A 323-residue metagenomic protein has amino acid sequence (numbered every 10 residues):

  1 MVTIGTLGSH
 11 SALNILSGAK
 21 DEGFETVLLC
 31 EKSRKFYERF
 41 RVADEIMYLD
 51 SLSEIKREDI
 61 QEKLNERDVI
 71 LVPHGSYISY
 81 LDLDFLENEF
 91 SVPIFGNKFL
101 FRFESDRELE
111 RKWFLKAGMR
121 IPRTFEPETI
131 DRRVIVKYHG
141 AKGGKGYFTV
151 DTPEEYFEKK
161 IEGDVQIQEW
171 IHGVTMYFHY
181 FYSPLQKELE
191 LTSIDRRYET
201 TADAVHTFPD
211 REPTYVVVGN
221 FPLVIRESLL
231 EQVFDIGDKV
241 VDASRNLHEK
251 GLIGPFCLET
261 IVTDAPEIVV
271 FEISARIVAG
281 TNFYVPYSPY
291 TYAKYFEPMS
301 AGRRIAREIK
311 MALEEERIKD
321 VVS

Functional and structural regions predicted by a protein language model:
M1-I4: Extreme N-terminal starter segment of soluble prokaryotic enzymes
L7, F99-S193, R226-D238: Active-site nucleotide/adenylate-binding loops and adjacent lid/helix of ATP-dependent enzymes
I15-F24: A short, Lys/Arg-enriched amphipathic alpha-helix followed by its capping loop at the start of a domain
E25-S33: Short internal beta-strands
E38-R133, K142: Conserved N-proximal alpha/beta basic substrate-recognition cap immediately N-terminal to, or forming the N-lobe
H179-S244, S274-A306: ATP-dependent carboxylate/phosphate-activation module, predominantly the ATP-grasp catalytic core and closely related
S244-F283: Conserved metal-phosphate-binding beta-hairpin within the catalytic cores of diverse ATP-dependent phosphoryl-transfer
R303-S323: Cysteine/selenocysteine-centered motifs that mediate thiol-based redox chemistry or coordinate metal-sulfur cofactors
